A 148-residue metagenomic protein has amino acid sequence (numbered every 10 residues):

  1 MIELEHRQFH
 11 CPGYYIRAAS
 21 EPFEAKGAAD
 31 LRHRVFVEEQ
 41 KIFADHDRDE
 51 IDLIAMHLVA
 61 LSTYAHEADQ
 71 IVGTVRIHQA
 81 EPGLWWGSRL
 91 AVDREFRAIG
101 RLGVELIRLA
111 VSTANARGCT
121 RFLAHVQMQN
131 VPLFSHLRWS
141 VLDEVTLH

Functional and structural regions predicted by a protein language model:
M1-H57, L61-Q70: Short amphipathic alpha-helix that is part of the acyltransferase structural core
R32, F134-S135: Conserved active-site tyrosine of GNAT-family acetyltransferases
V59, E67-Q79, G83-A91: Conserved beta-strand in the GNAT
V92, A98-S112: Conserved acetyl-CoA-binding loop-helix of GNAT-fold acetyltransferases
L106, N130-L133: Conserved short alpha-helix immediately C-terminal to the canonical SAM/SAH-binding motif I of Rossmann-like
A114-Q127: Conserved GNAT acetyl-CoA-binding A-motif
H125, S140-H148: Conserved catalytic-core motifs of GNAT/GCN5-like acyltransferases
